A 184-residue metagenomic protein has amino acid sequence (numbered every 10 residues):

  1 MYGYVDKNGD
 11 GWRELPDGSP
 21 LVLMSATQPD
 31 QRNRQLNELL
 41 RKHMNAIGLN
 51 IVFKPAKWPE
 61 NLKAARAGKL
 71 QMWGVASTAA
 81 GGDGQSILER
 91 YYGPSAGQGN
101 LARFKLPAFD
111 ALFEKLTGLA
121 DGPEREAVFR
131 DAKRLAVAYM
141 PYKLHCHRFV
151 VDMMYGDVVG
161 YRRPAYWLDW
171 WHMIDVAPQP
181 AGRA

Functional and structural regions predicted by a protein language model:
Y2-M24: Immediate post-signal peptide segment of exported/extracytoplasmic ligand-binding proteins
K7-R13, F53-P55, E124, V128: Surface-exposed patches in mature extracellular/periplasmic domains of secreted proteins
S19-P29, I51-K54, Q71-M72: Short, well-ordered beta-strand elements
Q31-K42, N61-A184: Detector for C-terminal structural segments
L40-I51: Short alpha-helix C-terminal cap/hinge motif
F53-K63: Short helix-initiation/N-cap motifs at beta->coil->alpha
